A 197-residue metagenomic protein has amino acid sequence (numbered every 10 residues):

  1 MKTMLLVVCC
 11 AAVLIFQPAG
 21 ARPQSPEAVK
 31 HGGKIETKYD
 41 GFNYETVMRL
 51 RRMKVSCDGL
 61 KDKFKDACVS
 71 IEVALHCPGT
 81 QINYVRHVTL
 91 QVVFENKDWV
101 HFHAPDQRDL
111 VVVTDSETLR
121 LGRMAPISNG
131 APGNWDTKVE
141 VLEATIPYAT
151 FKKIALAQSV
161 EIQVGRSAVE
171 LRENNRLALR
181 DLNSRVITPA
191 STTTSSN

Functional and structural regions predicted by a protein language model:
M1-M4: Positively charged n-region of N-terminal signal peptides that target proteins for export
V7-I15: Bacterial N-terminal signal peptides
R22-H103: An ectodomain-focused feature that recognizes extracytoplasmic/extracellular
Q24-Y39, L50, T114-P132, L171: Short, surface-exposed loop motifs enriched in S/T, G, D/E and P with embedded aromatic residues
C68, F102-V112, L156-V164: Extended Gly/Ser/Thr-rich low-complexity repeat segments, especially those forming or decorating extracellular
L75-G79, V92-D98, S116, I146-T150 (+1 more regions): Beta-strand elements of well-folded, non-transmembrane domains
L90-A131: Mid-length scaffold segments of soluble, non-membrane domains
R123-N197: Internal interaction segment
